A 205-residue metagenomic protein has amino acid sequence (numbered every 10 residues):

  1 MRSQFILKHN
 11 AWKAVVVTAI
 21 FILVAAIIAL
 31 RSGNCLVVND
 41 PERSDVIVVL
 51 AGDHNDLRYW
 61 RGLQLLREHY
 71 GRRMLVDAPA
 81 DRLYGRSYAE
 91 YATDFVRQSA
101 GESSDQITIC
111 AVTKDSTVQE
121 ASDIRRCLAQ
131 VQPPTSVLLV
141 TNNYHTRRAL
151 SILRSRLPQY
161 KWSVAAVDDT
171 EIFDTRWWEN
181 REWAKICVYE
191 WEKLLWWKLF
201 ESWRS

Functional and structural regions predicted by a protein language model:
M1-H9: N-terminal Lys/Arg-rich, disordered targeting/topogenic segments
N10-A11, P41: Short linear motifs in intrinsically disordered/low-complexity regions
A11-K13, N180: Residue-level signal for threonine
K13-A29: Hydrophobic membrane-insertion alpha-helices, especially the h-region of bacterial N-terminal signal peptides
N34-E179: A structural signal for short, hydrophobic/glycine-enriched beta-strand patches
E179-S205: A transmembrane-helix-recognition feature enriched in membrane-embedded lipid enzymes and envelope glyco-/phospholipid
